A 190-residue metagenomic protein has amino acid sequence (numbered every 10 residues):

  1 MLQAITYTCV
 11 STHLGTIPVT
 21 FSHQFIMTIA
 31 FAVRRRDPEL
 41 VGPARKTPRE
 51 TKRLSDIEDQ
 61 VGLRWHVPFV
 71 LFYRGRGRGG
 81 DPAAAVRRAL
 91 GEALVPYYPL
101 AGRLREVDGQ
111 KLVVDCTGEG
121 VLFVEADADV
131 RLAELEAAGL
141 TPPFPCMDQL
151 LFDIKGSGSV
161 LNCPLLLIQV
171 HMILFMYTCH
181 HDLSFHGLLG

Functional and structural regions predicted by a protein language model:
L2-G190: Non-catalytic N-terminal regions of enzymes
